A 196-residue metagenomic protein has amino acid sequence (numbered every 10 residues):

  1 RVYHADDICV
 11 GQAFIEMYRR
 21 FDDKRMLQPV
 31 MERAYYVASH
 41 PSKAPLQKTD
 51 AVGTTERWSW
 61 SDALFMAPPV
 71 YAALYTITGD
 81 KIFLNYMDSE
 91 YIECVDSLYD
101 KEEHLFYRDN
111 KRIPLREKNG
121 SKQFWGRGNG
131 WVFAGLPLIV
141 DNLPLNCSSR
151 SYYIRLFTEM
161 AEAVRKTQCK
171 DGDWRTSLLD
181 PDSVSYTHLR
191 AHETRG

Functional and structural regions predicted by a protein language model:
R1, Q28-K48, K81-Y107, I154-G172: Long, well-ordered core segments of solenoidal/helical folds
R1-M17: Blade-loop segments of beta-propeller domains
Q47-G53, D109-K122, T176-S183: Acidic/His metal-coordination segments adjacent to aromatic residues that form catalytic metal sites in metalloenzymes
L84-P137: Loop-centered beta-sheet repeat module
F133-L178: Oxyanion-binding "anion nests"
T187-G196: Conserved small/polar residues in nucleotide/adenosyl-binding loops
